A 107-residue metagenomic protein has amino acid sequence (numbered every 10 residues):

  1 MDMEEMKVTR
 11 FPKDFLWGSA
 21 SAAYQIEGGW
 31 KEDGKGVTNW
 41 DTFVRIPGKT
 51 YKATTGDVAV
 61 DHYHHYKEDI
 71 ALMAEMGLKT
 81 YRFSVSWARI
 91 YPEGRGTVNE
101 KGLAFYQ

Functional and structural regions predicted by a protein language model:
M1-Q107: Non-catalytic accessory regions flanking glycosidase/transglycosidase catalytic cores in CAZymes
